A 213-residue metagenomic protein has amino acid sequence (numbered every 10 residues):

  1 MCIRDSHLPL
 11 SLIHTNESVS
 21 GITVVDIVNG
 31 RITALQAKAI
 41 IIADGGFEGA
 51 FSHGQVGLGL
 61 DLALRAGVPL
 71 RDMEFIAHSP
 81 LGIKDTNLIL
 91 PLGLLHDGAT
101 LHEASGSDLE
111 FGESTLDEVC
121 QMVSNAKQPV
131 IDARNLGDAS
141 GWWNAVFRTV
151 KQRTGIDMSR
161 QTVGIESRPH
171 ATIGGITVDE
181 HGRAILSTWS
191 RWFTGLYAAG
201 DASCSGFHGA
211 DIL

Functional and structural regions predicted by a protein language model:
M1-D5: Conserved small/polar residues in nucleotide/adenosyl-binding loops
D26, A66, H102, V178 (+1 more regions): Hydrophobic alpha-helical segments, especially N-terminal targeting/anchoring helices
V28-A39, W192-F193: Core beta-strand elements of the Rossmann-like FAD/NAD(P) dinucleotide-binding domain in flavoenzyme oxidoreductases
I40-I42, L196-Y197: AMP-binding/adenylate-forming core of the ANL superfamily
D44-G45, G200: Glycine-rich, N-terminal phosphate-binding loop of Rossmann-like dinucleotide-binding domains
G49-A66, F193, S205-L213: A conserved FAD-binding loop/helix module that cradles the flavin
L62, V68-P169: An anion/pyrophosphate-binding glycine-rich loop and adjacent beta-alpha core in soluble alpha-beta enzymes
E166-L213: Structured mid-domain segments that build the active-site/substrate or prosthetic-cofactor binding neighborhood
